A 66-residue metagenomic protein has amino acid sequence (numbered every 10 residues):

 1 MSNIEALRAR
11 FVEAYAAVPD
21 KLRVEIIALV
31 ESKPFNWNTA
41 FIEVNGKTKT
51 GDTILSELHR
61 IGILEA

Functional and structural regions predicted by a protein language model:
S2-V12: Catalytic phosphate/metal-binding cores of nucleic-acid and nucleotide-processing enzymes, i.e., regions that mediate
V12-E43: Short amphipathic alpha-helical interface segments
N36, T50-G51: A diffuse structural propensity rather than consistent per-protein peaks
D52-S56: Short, hydrophobic-biased segments on the C-terminal half of alpha helices that form "recognition helices"
H59-A66: A short, conserved structural fragment
